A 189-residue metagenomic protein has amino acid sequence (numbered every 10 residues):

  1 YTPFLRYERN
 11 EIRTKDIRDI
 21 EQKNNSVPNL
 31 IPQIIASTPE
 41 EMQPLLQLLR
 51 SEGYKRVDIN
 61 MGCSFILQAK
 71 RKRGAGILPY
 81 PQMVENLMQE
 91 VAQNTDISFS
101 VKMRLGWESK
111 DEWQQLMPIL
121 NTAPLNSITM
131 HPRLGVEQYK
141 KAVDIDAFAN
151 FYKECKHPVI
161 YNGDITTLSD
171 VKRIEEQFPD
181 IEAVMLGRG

Functional and structural regions predicted by a protein language model:
Y1-G189: Flavin-dependent oxidoreductase catalytic cores
